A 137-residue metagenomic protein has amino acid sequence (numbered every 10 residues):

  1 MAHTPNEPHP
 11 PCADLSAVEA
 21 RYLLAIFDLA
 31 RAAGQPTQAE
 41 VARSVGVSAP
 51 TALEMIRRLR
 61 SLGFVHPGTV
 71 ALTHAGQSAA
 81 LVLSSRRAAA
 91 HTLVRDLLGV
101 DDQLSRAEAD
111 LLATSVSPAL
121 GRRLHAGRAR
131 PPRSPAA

Functional and structural regions predicted by a protein language model:
A2-L23, S84-S85, A126: Short alpha-helical segments that sit at the start of domains
D28-A33, S84-S85: Short helix-capping/hinge SLiMs at alpha-helix to coil transitions
A32-S44: Short acidic, hydrophobic short linear motifs in intrinsically disordered regions
V45-S61: Short amphipathic alpha-helical interaction segments
R60-V70: A short, conserved structural fragment
G68-R87: Basic, amphipathic "hinge/linker" alpha-helix immediately C-terminal to the N-terminal HTH DNA-binding motif
A89-P132: Amphipathic alpha-helical dimerization/coiled-coil segments that flank or bridge DNA-binding/regulatory modules
